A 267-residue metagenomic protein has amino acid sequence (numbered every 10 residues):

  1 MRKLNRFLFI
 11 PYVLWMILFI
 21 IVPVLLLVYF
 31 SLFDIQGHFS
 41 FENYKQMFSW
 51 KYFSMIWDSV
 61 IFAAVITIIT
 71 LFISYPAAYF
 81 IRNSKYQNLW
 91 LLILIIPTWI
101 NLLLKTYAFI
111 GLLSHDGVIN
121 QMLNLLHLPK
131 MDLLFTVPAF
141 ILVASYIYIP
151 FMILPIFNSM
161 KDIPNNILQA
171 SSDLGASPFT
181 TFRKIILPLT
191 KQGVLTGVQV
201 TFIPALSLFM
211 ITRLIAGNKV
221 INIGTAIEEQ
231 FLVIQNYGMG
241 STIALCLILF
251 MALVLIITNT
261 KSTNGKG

Functional and structural regions predicted by a protein language model:
M1-K3, G267: N-terminal hydrophobic targeting signals that begin at the initiator methionine
L4-Q36, K51-K161, L189, G193-F209 (+2 more regions): Membrane-water interface segments at the C-terminal ends of transmembrane alpha-helices in multi-pass inner-membrane
Q36-F48, K219-L232: Short hydrophobic, aromatic-rich alpha-helical segments embedded in or entering the lipid bilayer of multi-pass
E42, Q46, L91, Q121-L125 (+4 more regions): Short amphipathic alpha-helical coupling elements at transmembrane boundaries
F157-S172: Membrane-helix/interface signature in polytopic inner-membrane proteins
L174-G175, P188: Glycine/proline-centered hinge or cleavage motifs at structural transition points of membrane proteins
K261-G267: Short cytosolic juxtamembrane segments of multi-pass membrane proteins
